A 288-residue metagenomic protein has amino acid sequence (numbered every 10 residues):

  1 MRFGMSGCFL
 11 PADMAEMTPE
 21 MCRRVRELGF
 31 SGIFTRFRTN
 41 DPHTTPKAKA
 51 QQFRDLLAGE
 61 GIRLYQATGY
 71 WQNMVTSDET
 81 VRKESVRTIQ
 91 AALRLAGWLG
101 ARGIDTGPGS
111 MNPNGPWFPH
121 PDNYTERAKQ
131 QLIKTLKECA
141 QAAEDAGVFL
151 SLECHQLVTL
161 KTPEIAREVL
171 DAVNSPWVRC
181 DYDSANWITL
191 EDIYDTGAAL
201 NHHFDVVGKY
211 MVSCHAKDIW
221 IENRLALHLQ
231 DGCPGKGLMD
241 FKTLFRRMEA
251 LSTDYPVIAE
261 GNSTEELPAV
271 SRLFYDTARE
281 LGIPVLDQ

Functional and structural regions predicted by a protein language model:
M1-E16: Boundary/entry segment of secreted carbohydrate-active catalytic domains
S6-L10, R36-N40, G69-Q72, G109-M111 (+4 more regions): Active-site beta-loop-alpha junctions enriched in small/polar residues
D13-V25, E84-L93, T196-F204, F241: Short, acidic/polar
A15-E20, L56-G59, V75-C180: Active-site acidic/histidine proton-transfer and metal-coordination neighborhood in alpha/beta enzyme cores
E20-E27, T44-Y65, L93-G100, K137-D145 (+3 more regions): Acidic (Asp/Glu)-rich catalytic clusters
V25, I33, L57, S85 (+6 more regions): Conserved, mostly hydrophobic/aromatic
G32-I33, A67, I133-P234, L238 (+1 more regions): Acidic/histidine-rich catalytic cores of soluble enzymes
F34-L57, P108-N114: Glycine-rich, proline-tolerant flexible connector loops at the mouths of alpha/beta enzymes
